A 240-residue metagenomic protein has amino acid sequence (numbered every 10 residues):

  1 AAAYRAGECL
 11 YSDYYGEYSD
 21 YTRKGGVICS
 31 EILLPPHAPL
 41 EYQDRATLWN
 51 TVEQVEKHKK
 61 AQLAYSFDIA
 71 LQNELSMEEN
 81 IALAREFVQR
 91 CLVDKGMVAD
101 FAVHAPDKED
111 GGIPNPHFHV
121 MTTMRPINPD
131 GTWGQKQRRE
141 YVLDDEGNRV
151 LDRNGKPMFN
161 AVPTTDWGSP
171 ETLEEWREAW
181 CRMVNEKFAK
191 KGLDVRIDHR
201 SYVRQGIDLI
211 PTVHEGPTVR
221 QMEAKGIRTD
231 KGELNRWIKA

Functional and structural regions predicted by a protein language model:
A1-A240: N-terminal nicking endonuclease/strand-transfer module with a His-rich metal-binding environment and a catalytic Tyr
